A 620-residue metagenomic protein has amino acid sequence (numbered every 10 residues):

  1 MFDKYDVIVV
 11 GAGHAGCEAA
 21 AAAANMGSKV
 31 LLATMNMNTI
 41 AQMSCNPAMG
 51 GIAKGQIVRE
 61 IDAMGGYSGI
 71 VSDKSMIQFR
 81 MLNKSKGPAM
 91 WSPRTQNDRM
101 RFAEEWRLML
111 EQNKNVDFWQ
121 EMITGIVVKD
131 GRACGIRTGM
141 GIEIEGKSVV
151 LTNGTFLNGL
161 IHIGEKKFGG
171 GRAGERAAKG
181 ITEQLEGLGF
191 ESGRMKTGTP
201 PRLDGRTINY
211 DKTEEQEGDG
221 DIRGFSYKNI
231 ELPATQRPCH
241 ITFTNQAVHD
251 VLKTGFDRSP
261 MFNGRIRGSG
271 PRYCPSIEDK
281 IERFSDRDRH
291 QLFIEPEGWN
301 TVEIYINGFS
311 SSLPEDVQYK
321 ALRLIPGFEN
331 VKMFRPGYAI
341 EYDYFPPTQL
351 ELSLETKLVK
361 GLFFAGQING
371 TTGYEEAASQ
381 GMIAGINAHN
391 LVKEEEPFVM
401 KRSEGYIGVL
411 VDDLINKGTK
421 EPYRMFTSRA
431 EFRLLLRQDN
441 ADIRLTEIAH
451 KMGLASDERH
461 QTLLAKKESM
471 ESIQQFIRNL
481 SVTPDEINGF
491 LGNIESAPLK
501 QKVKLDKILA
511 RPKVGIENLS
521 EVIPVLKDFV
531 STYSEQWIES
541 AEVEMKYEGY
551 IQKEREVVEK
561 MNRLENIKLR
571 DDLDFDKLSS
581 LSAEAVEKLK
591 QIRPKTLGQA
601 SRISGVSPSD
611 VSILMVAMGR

Functional and structural regions predicted by a protein language model:
F2-A15: Beta1/beta-strand and adjacent pyrophosphate-binding region of the FAD-binding site in flavoprotein oxidoreductases
K4, A21-G125, M140, T152-R172 (+4 more regions): Conserved N-terminal/central alpha/beta ligand/cofactor-binding core
V10, E143-G154: Short hydrophobic core segments
N36, K54, T182-Y319, G327 (+3 more regions): An anion/pyrophosphate-binding glycine-rich loop and adjacent beta-alpha core in soluble alpha-beta enzymes
V127-E143: Conserved beta-strand-loop-beta-strand element in the redox core of flavoprotein oxidoreductases
Y305-T371, V399-D412, S534-K588, R593: A glycine-rich dinucleotide-binding beta-alpha-beta segment and adjacent secondary-structure elements that constitute
A377-F398: Internal hydrophobic alpha-helix adjacent to the cofactor/substrate pocket in enzyme cavities
R429, L435, T446-S612, V616-R620: Extended, charge-enriched "interface" segments that sit outside catalytic cores
